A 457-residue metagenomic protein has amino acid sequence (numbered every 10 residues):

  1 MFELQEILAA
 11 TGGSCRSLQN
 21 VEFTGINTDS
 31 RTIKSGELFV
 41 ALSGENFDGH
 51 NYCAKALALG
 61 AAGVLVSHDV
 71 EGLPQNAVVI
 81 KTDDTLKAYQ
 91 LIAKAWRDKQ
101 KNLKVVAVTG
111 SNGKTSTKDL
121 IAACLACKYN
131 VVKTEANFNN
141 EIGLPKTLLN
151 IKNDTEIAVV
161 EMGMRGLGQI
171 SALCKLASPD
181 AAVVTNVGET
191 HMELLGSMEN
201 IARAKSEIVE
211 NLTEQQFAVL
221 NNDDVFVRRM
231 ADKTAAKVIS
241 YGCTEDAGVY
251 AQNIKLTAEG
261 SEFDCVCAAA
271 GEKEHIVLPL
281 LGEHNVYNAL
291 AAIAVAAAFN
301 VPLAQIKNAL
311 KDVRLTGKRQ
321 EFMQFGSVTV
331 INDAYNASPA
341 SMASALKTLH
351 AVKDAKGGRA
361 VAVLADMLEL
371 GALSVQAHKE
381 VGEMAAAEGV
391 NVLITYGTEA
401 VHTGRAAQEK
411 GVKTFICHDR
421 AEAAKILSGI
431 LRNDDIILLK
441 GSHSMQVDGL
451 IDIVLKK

Functional and structural regions predicted by a protein language model:
M1-L91, A95, Y250, E383-M384 (+1 more regions): N-terminal leader/targeting and accessory segments in enzymes
L4-E6, V70-Q75, V183-T329, A351 (+4 more regions): Acidic, Mg2+-coordinating active-site environments of NTP-dependent enzymes
L8, K87-N222, F226-T234, A296 (+2 more regions): Phosphate-binding loop of NTP-binding sites
S17-I26, K87-L91, N139-I142, M162-L167 (+6 more regions): Short gly/ser/thr-rich secondary-structure transition/capping motifs
N46, T316, A334-K410: Active-site beta-alpha connecting loops in nucleotide-dependent enzymes
I80-D84, T414-A423: Short acidic-hydrophobic, aromatic-tinged amphipathic segments that line or gate anion-handling sites
L103-T109, V183-E189, N221, A289 (+4 more regions): Short beta-strands and strand-loop turn motifs
V108, G317-R319, I436, S444-D452: ATP-dependent carboxylate/acyl-activation modules
